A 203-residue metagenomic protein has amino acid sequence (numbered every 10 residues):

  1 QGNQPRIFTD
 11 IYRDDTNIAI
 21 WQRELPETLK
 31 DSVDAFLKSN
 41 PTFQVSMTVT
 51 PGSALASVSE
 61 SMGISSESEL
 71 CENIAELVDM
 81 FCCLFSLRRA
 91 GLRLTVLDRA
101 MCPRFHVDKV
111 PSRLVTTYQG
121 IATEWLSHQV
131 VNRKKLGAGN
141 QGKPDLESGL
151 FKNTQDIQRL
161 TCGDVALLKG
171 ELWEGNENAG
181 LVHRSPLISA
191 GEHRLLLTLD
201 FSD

Functional and structural regions predicted by a protein language model:
Q1-A75: N-terminal auxiliary "cap/dimerization" subdomain that precedes the catalytic jelly-roll/cupin core of mononuclear
I11-D15, S86, L160, A190: Flexible, charged surface loops at secondary-structure boundaries
D15-I18, P111-L114, G163, H193-R194: Short, surface-exposed beta-edge/turn micro-motifs
L29-D31, W125-S127, K169, N176-E177: Short helix/loop capping segments that flank catalytic or ligand/cofactor-binding pockets
E60-V107: Extracellular-facing segments of soluble proteins and assemblies that are Gly/Ser/Thr-biased and enriched in aromatics
L94-V96, Y118-N132, V182-S185, L196 (+1 more regions): Active-site environment of non-heme Fe oxygenases that use a 2-His-1-carboxylate facial triad
R99-C162: Catalytic core of non-heme Fe(II) oxygenases with the double-stranded beta-helix
G149-D203: Catalytic core of Fe(II)/2-oxoglutarate
